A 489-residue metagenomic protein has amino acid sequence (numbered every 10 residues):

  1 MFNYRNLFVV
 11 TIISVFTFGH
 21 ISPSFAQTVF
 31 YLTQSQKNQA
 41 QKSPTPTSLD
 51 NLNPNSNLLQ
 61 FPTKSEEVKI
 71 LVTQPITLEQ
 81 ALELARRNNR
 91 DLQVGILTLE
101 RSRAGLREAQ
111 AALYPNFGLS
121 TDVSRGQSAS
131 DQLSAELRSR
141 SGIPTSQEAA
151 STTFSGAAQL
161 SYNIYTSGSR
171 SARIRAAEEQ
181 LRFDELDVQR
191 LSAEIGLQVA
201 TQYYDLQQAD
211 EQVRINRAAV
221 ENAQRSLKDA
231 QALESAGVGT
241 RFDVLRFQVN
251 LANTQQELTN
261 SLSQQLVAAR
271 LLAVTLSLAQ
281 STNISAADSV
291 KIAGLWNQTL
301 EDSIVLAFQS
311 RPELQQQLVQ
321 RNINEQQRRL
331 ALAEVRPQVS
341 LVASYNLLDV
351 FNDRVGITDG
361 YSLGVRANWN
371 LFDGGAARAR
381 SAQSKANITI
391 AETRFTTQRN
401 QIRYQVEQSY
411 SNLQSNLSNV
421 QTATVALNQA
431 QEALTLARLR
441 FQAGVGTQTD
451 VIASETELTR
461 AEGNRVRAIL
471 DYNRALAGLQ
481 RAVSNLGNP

Functional and structural regions predicted by a protein language model:
F2-N3, S22-P46, N464-P489: Acidic, low-complexity, intrinsically disordered peripheral segments
V10-G19: Bacterial N-terminal signal peptides
I21, E194-L306: Periplasmic alpha-helical coiled-coil/stalk elements that build and connect Gram-negative outer-membrane
A26-Y114, G118, D122, S128 (+5 more regions): Bacterial Sec-pathway N-terminal export signals of envelope proteins
Q93, N116-S134, S146, A150 (+6 more regions): Small/polar (Gly/Ser/Thr/Ala-rich) solvent-exposed segments that form structured loops/beta-strands/short helices used
V94-A112, S169-Y204, Q208-E211, A218 (+11 more regions): Extended amphipathic coiled-coil alpha-helical segments
F154-L160, S303, Y361-V365: Hydrophobic, lipid-facing positions within transmembrane beta-strands of outer-membrane proteins
E234-V238, F441-V445, A482-S484: A short glycine-centered flexible hinge/capping loop motif at secondary-structure junctions
